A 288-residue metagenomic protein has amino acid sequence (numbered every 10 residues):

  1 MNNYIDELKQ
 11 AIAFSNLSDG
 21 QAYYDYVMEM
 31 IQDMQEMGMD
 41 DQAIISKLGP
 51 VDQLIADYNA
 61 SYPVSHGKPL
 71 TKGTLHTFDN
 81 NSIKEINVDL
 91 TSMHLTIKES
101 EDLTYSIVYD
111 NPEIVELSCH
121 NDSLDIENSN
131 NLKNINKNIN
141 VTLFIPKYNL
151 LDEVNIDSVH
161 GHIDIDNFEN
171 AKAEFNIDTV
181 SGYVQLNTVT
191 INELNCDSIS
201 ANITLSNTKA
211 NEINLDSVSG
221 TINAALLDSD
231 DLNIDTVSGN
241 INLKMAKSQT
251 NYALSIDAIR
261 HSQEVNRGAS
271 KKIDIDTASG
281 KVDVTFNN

Functional and structural regions predicted by a protein language model:
M1-D19: Amphipathic, heptad-repeat alpha-helical segments
Q10-F14, D33-D40: General structural signal for alpha-helix termini and helix-helix connectors
F14, S18-D19, D52, D102 (+1 more regions): Long, contiguous interaction/targeting segments characteristic of exported/extracellular or secretory-pathway proteins
D19-A22, M39: Alpha-helix N-cap and coil->helix boundary residues
Y23-E36: Amphipathic alpha-helical segments that form the core helices of the histone-fold
Y26, H66-S129, N136-D152, H160-N176 (+3 more regions): Short linear S-[DN]-x-LW-Φ motif typified by the pepsin-like aspartic protease active-site region
Q35-G67: Short, charged early-sequence alpha-helical segments and their helix-coil boundaries
S123-I139, F144-N149, D166-D178, V184-N288: Short, surface-exposed interaction patches in beta-rich subdomains that mediate adhesion/assembly near membranes
